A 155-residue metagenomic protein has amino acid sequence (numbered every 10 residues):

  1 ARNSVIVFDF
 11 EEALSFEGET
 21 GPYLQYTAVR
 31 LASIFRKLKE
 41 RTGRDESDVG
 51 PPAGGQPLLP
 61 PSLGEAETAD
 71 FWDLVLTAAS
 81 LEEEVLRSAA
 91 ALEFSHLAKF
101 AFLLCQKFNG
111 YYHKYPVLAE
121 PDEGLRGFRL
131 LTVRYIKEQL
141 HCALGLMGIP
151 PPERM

Functional and structural regions predicted by a protein language model:
A1-V49, P57-M155: Non-catalytic interaction-recognition regions
